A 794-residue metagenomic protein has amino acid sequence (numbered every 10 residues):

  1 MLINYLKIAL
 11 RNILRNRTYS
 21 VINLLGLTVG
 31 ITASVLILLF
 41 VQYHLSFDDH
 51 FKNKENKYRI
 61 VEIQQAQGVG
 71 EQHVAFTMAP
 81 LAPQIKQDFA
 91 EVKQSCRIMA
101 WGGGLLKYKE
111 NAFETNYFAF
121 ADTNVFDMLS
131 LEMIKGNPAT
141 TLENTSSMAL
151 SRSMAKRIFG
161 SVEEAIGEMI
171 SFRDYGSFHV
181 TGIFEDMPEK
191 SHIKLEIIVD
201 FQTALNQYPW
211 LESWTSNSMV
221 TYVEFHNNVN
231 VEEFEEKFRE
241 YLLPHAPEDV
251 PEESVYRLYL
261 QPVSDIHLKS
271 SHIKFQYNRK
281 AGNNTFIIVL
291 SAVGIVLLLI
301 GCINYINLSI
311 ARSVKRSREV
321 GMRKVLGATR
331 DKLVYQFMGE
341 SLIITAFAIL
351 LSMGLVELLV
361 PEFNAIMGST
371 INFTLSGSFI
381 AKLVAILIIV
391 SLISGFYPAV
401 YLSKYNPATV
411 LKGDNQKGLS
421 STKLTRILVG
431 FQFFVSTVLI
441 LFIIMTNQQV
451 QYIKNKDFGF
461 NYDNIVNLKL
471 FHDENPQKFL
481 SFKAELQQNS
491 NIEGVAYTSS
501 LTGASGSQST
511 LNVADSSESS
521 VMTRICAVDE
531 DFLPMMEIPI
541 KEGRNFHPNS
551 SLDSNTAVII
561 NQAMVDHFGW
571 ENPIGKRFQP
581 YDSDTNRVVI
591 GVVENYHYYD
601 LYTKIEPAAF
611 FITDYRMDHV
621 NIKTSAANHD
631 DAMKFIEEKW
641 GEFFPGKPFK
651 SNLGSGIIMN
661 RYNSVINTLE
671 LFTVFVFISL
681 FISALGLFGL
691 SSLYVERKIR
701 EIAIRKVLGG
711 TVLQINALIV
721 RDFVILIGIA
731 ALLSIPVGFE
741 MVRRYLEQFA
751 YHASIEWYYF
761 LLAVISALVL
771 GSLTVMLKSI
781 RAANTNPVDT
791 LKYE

Functional and structural regions predicted by a protein language model:
M1-V21, Y277-R279, S309-A346, E357-E474 (+2 more regions): Alpha-helical transmembrane segments of integral membrane proteins
I3-R11, R15, Y19, F51 (+10 more regions): Membrane-helix entry/capping segments
R15-Q42, A281-R318, A346, L424-Q449 (+3 more regions): Hydrophobic alpha-helical transmembrane segments of multi-pass inner-membrane transport and secretion
N16, G301-L342, G686-V724, T785-N786: Interfacial "coupling" helices/loops that link adjacent transmembrane helices in transporter permeases
T32, L36-L39, Y259, S341-P407 (+3 more regions): Small-residue-rich transmembrane alpha-helices
Q42-Q65, A90, E132, G176 (+6 more regions): Membrane-proximal juxtamembrane linkers immediately C-terminal to transmembrane helices
H44, Y58-T115, N124, K156-S161 (+4 more regions): Hydrophobic, regular-secondary-structure patches
D122-K135, M148-G282, S481-S664: Mid-to-C-terminal secondary-structure elements that act as membrane-proximal/extracytoplasmic interface segments
